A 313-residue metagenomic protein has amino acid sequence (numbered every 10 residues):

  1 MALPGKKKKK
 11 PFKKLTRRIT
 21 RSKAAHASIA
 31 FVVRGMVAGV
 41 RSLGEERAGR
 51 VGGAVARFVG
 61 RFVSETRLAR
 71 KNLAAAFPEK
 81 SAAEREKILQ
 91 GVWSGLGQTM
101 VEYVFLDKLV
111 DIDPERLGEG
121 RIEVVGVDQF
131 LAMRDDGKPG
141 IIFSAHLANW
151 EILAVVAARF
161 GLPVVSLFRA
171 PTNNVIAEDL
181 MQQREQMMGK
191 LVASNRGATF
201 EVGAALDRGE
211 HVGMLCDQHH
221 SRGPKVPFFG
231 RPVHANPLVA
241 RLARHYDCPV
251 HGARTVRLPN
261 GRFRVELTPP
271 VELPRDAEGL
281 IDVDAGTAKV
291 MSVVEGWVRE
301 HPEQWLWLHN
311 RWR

Functional and structural regions predicted by a protein language model:
A2-K9, T20, A24, L43 (+6 more regions): Non-catalytic C-terminal accessory region of glycerolipid acyltransferases and related lyso-lipid remodeling enzymes
A2-S144, M181, M188: Membrane-anchoring hydrophobic helices of lipid-metabolizing enzymes
G35, L68, D128, I152 (+4 more regions): Short Gly/charged-rich anion-binding patches and loops
A38, N72, V156, D179-Q182 (+2 more regions): Generic structural signal for isolated residues within well-ordered alpha-helices
R61, R121-I122, A145, T172 (+4 more regions): Residues that cap or flank secondary-structure elements
L109, R134-N195, S221-V226, P232: Catalytic core of membrane glycerolipid acyltransferases/transacylases, capturing the structured, soluble-facing
